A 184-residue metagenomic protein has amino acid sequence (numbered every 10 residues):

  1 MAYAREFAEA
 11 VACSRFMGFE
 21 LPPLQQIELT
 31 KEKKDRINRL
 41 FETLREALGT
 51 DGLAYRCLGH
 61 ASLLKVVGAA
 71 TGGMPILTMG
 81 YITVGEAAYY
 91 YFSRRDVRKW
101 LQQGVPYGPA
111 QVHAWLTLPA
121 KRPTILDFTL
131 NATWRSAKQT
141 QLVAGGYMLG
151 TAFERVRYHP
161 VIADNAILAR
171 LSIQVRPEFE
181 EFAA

Functional and structural regions predicted by a protein language model:
M1-A184: A structural boundary/capping signal
